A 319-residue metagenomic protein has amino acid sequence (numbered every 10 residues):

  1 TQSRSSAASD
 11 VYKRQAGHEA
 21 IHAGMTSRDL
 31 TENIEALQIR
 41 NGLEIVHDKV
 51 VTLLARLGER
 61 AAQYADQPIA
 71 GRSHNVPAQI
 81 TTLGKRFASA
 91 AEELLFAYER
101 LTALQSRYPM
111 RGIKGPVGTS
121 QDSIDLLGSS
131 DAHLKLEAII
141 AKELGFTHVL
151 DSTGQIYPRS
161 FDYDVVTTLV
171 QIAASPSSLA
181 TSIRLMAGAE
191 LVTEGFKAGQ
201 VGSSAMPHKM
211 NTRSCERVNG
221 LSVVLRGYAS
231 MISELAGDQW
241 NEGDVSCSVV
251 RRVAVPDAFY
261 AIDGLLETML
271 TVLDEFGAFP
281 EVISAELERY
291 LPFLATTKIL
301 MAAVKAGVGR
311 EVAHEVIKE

Functional and structural regions predicted by a protein language model:
T1-Y12: Single conserved hydrophobic/aromatic residue that forms the stacking wall/gate of nucleotide- or nucleobase-binding
K13, K49, R56, R60 (+13 more regions): Generic, well-ordered alpha-helical scaffold segments in large soluble proteins
I21, T147-T153, G195, S230-N241: A glycine-rich, basic-preceded beta-loop-alpha segment at the flavin cofactor/substrate interface of flavin-utilizing
G24-R40, Q79, Q155-Y163, G202-S214 (+1 more regions): Short, glycine/alanine-rich amphipathic alpha-helical segment that often forms an alpha-turn-alpha hairpin
L30-D162: Glycine-rich, mobile lid/loop segments that gate access to catalytic sites or pores
G42, V46-L53, L83-A90, A97 (+8 more regions): Amphipathic alpha-helix face/heptad-repeat signature
A132-G227: Acidic, glycine-rich loop-and-beta core segments that form the ion-binding/anion-interacting portion of active sites
E190-L191, M206-E319: Glycine-rich cofactor/substrate-binding loops
